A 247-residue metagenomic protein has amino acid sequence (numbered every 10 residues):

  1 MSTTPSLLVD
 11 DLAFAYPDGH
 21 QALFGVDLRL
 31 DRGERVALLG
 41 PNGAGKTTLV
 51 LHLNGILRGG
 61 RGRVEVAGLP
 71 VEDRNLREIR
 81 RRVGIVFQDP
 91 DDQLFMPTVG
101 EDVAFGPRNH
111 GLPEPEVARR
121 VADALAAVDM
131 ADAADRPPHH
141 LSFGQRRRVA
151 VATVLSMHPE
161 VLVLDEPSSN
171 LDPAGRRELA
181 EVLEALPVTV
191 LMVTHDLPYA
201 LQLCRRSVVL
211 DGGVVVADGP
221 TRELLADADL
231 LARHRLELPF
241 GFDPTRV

Functional and structural regions predicted by a protein language model:
L39-P41: The feature captures the beta-strand-to-loop junction immediately N-terminal to the Walker
N54: Helix-to-loop junction immediately C-terminal to a conserved catalytic motif
G62-P70, I79: Conserved ABC transporter NBD signature motif
P115-A133: Conserved ABC ATPase "signature" region
P137-L141, Q145: Conserved ABC ATPase signature
L162-D165: Catalytic Walker B motif of ABC-type/P-loop ATPase nucleotide-binding domains
V214-E237: Conserved beta-strand-loop-alpha-helix hinge in the C-terminal portion of ABC ATPase nucleotide-binding domains
